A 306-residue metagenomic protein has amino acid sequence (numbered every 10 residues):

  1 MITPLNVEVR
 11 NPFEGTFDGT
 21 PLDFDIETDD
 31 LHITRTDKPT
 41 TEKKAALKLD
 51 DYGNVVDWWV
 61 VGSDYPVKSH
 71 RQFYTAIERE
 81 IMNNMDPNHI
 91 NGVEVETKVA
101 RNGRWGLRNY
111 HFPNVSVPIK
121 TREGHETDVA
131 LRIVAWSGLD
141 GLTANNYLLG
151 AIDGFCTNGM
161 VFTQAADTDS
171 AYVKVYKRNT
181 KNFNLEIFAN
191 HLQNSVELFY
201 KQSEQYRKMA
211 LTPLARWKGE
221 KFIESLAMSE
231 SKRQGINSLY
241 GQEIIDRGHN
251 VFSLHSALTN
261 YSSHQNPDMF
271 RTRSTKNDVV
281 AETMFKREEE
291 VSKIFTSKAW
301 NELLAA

Functional and structural regions predicted by a protein language model:
M1-E78: Feature for intrinsically disordered/low-complexity regulatory segments and propeptides
M1-I33, V95-T97, R101-G103, R108-A306: Intrinsically disordered, low-complexity regions enriched in serine/threonine
G62-K120: Long, contiguous regulatory modules within eukaryotic nuclear regulatory proteins
